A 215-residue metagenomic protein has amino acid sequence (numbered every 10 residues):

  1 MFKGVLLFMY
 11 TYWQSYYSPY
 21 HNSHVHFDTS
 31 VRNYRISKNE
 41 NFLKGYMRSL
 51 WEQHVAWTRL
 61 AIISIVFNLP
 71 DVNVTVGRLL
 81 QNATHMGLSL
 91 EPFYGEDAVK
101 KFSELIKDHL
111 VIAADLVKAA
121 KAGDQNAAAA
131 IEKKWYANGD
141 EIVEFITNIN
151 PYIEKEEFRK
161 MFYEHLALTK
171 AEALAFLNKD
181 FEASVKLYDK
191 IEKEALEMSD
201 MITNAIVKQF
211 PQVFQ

Functional and structural regions predicted by a protein language model:
F2-R32: Low-complexity, compositionally biased segments in intrinsically disordered regions
H21-H26, H54, H85, H109 (+1 more regions): Histidine (H) residue identity feature
N33-I36, R59-V72, G87-A98: Helix-loop segments that flank and shape redox-cofactor active sites
N39-E40, K44-I65, V76-L79, A83 (+1 more regions): C-terminal amphipathic alpha-helix
R78-G95, E104-I106: A glycine-rich, hydrophobic loop/mini-helix early in the fold
G87-Y94, A98, A113-K121, V143-T147: Membrane-helix exit/interface motif
D97-K101, E154-K155: Short, surface-exposed acidic
F102, K107-I112, L116-W135: All-alpha RGS (Regulator of G-protein Signaling) helical domain and cognate RGS-like helical scaffolds
